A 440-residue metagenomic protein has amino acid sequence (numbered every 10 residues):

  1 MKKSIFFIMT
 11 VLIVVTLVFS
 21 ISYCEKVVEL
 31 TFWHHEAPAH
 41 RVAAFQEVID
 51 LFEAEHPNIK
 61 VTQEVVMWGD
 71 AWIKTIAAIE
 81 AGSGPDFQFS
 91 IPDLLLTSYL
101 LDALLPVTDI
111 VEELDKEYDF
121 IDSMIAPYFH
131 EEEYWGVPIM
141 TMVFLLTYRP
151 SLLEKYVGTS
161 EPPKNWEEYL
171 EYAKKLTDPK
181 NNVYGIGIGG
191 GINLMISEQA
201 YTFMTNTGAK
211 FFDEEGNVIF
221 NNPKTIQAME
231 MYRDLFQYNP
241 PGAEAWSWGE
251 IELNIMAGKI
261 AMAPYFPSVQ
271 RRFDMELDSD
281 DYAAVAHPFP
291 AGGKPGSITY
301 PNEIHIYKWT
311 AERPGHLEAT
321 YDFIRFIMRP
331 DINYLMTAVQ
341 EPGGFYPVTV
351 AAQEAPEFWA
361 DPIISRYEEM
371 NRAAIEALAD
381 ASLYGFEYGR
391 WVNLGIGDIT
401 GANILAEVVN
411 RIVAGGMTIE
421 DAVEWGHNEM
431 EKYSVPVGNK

Functional and structural regions predicted by a protein language model:
K26-A37, I59-E64, D86-F87, W135 (+1 more regions): Short, well-ordered beta-strand elements
E47, L51-I121, P127-F129, E154-V157 (+5 more regions): Extracytoplasmic "Venus flytrap"/periplasmic binding protein-like
P92-L145, E154, L170-Y172, I196-T202 (+4 more regions): Hinge/lid segment of periplasmic solute-binding proteins
T97, V269-S279, G292-N403: C-terminal lobe and pocket-closing loops of periplasmic/extracytoplasmic Venus-flytrap solute-binding proteins
T108-F120, P162, G190, T207-A228 (+5 more regions): Short, solvent-exposed loop/beta-turn-alpha elements that line the ligand-binding surface or hinge of extracytoplasmic
H130-I139, F144, E167-V218, E230 (+1 more regions): Extracytoplasmic/periplasmic solute-binding protein
E154, S365, E376-K440: Conserved C-terminal helix/tail region of periplasmic/extracytoplasmic solute-binding proteins
Y172-K175, E214-A245, H287: Glycine-centered hinge/linker elements that transmit conformational signals in sensory and ligand-binding systems
